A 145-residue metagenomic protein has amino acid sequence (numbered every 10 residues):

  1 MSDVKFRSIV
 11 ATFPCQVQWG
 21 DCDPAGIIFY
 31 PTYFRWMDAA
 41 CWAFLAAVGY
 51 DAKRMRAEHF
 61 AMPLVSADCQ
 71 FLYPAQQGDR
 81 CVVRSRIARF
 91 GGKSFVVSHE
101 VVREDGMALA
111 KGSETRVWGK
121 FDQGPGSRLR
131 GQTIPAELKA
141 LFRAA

Functional and structural regions predicted by a protein language model:
S2-A47: Catalytic strand-loop segment that frames the active site of acyl-thioester-processing enzymes
S2-R7, F13, Q76-R80, I87-A145: HotDog/MaoC-like acyl-thioester-processing domains
A11, G26-I27, F60-M62, M107: Residues that recognize and position ribonucleotide moieties
C15-W19, F71, W118: Hydrophobic residues in beta-strands and at strand termini
V17, I27-I28, L64-V65, V83 (+1 more regions): Hydrophobic aliphatic residue packing
G20, V65, E100-V102: Short loop/turn motifs enriched for small/polar and acidic residues
C22, G26, F60, S127-G131 (+1 more regions): Alpha-helix initiation/capping motif
F44-F95, L109-K111: Hydrophobic beta-strand-centered segment that forms part of the acyl-chain substrate-binding groove
